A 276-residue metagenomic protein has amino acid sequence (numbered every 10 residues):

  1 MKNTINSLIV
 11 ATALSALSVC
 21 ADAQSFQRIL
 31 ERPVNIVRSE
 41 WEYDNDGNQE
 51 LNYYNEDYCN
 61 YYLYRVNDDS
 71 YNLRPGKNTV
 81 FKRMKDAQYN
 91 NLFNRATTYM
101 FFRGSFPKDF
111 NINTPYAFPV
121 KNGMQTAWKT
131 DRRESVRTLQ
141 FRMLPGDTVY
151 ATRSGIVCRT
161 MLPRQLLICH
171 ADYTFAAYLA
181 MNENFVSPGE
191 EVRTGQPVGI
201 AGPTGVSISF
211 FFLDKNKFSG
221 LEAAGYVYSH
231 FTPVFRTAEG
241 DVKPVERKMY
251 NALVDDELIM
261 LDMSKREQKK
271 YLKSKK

Functional and structural regions predicted by a protein language model:
M1-Q27: Bacterial Sec-dependent N-terminal signal peptides
A23-G76: Cationic-aromatic interfacial patches
V66-A96: Intrinsically disordered, low-complexity Pro/Gly/Ser/Thr-rich segments with frequent PxxP/GP/PP motifs and embedded
A87-K121: Terminal connector regions
I112-Y116, S187, S209-K276: Acidic, glycine-rich catalytic/binding loops that coordinate metals and/or anionic ligands
Q125-Y150: Short glycine/threonine/proline-enriched tight-turn/helix- or strand-capping micro-motif at secondary-structure
V149, G155-V157, G189-A201: A structural signal for short beta-strand/turn segments enriched in small hydrophobics and glycine
A151-F185, G205-S209: Zn2+-dependent peptidoglycan hydrolase active-site motif and core
